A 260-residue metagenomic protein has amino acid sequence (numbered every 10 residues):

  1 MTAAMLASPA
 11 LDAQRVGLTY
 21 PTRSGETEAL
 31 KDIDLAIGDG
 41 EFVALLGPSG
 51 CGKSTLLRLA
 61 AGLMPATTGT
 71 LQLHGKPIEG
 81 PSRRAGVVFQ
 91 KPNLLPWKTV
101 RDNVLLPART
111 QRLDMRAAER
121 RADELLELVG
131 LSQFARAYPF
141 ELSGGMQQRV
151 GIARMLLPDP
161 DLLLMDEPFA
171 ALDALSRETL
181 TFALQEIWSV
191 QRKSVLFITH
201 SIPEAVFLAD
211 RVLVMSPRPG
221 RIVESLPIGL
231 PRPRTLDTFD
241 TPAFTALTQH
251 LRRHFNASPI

Functional and structural regions predicted by a protein language model:
L6-A10, T19-D32: A short, flexible loop at the N-terminus of ABC-type nucleotide-binding domains that lies
L46-P48: The feature captures the beta-strand-to-loop junction immediately N-terminal to the Walker
A61: Helix-to-loop junction immediately C-terminal to a conserved catalytic motif
G69-P81: Conserved ABC transporter NBD signature motif
K98-L105: Short coil-to-helix segment of the ABC ATPase nucleotide-binding domain corresponding to the Q-loop/switch region
L105, R109, R116-F134, E186: Conserved ABC ATPase "signature" region
A137-F140, P158: Conserved signature/switch motifs of ABC ATPase nucleotide-binding domains
L163-D166: Catalytic Walker B motif of ABC-type/P-loop ATPase nucleotide-binding domains
